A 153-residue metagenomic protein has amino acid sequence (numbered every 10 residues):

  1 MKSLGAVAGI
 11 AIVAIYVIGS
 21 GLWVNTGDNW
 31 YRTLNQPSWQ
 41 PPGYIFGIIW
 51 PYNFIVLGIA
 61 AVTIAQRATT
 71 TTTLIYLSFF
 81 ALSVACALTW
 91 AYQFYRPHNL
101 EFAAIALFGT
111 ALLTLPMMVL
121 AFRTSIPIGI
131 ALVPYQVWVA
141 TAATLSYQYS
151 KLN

Functional and structural regions predicted by a protein language model:
M1-L22: N-terminal signal-anchor transmembrane alpha helix
T26-S38, A65-T70: Membrane-interface helix termini and inter-helical loops of multi-pass transporters
L34-S38, L100-G109, G129-L132: Non-cytosolic membrane-interface motifs at loop->transmembrane helix junctions
P42-I55, N99-T110: Membrane-interface loop-to-helix entry segments
W50-V62, S83-C86, T110-A111: Core segments of transmembrane alpha-helices that mediate helix-helix packing or line hydrophobic substrate/ligand
T69-T71, Y92-E101, F122-I126, S150-N153: Membrane-interface helix caps and helix-loop-helix hairpins in membrane proteins
L77-L88, A104-M117, Y135-V139: Hydrophobic alpha-helical segments of small multi-pass membrane proteins
T124-N153: Terminal transmembrane helical module of multi-pass membrane proteins
